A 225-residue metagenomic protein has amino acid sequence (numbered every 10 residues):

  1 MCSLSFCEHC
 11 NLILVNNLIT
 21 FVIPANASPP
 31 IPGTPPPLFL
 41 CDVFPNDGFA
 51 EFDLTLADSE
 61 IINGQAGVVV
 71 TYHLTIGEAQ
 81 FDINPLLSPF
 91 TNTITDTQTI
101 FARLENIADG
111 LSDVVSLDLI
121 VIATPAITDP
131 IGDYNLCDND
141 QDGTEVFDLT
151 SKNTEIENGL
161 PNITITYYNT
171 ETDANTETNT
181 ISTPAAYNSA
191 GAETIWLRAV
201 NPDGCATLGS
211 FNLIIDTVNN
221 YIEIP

Functional and structural regions predicted by a protein language model:
M1-P225: Extracellular low-complexity Ser/Thr/Asn/Gly-rich intrinsically disordered segments
